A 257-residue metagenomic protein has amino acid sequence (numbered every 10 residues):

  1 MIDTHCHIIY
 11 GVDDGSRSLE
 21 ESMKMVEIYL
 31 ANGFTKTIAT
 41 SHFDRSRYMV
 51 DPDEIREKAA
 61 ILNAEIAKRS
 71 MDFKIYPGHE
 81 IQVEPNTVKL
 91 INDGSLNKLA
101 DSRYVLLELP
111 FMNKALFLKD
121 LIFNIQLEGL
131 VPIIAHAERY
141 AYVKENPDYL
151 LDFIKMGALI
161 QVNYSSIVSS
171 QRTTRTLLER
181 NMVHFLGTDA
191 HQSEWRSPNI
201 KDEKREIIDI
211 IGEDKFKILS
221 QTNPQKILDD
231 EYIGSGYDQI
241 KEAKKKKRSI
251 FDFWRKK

Functional and structural regions predicted by a protein language model:
M1-M71: An N-terminally biased module of ancient metal coordination in phosphate/nucleic-acid-related enzymes
H7-I9, D13, H42-F43, G78-Q82 (+5 more regions): Active-site beta-loop-alpha junctions enriched in small/polar residues
E21-M25, E54-L62, L121, Y149-L150 (+2 more regions): A general structural detector for well-ordered alpha-helical segments in enzyme core domains, enriched
L30, Q126, L178-E179: Non-catalytic positions within long, well-ordered alpha-helices that form the structural scaffold/packing of enzyme
Y48-I55, R69-K74, W195-N223: Short acidic, glycine/proline-enriched helix-loop-strand junctions
M49-Q161, Q239-K257: Extended substrate/RNA-proximal surfaces in nucleic-acid metabolism proteins
M182-P198: Short acidic/histidine-rich active-site segments
R205-K257: Mid-to-C-terminal alpha-helical segments outside catalytic/metal-binding sites
